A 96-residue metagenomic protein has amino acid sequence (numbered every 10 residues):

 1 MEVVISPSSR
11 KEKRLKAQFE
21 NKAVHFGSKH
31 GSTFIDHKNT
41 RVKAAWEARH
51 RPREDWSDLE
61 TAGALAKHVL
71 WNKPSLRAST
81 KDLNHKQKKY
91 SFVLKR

Functional and structural regions predicted by a protein language model:
M1-R96: Arg/Lys-rich, low-complexity, intrinsically disordered basic segments
